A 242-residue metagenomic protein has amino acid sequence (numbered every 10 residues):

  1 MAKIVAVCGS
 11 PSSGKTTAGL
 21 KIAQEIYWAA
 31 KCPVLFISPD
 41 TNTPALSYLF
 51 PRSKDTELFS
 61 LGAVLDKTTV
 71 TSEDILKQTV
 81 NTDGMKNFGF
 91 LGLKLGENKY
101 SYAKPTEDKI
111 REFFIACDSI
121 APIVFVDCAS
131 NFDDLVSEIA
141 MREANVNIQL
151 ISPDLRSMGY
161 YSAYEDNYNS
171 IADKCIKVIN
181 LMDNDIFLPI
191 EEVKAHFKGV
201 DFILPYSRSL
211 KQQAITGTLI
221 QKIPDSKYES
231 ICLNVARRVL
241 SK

Functional and structural regions predicted by a protein language model:
K3-N42, L46: Walker A/P-loop phosphate-binding motif and the immediately C-terminal alpha-helix
V7, I37, G92-L93, F125-D127 (+2 more regions): Conserved beta-strand segments of the P-loop GTPase G domain that flank and frequently precede/overlap
F36-S119, A214: P-loop/Walker-type NTP enzyme "switch/lid" segment
K104-I110, S162-D185, Q221-S226: P-loop/Walker A phosphate-binding loop and immediately adjacent motor/lid segment at beta-alpha junctions
I120-D133: Glycine-rich phosphate-binding loop used to anchor ATP phosphates in small-molecule kinases, encompassing both
L135-D154: Inter-motif core of Ras-like GTPase G domains
L181-D185, I190-I223: Beta-strand-loop-alpha "switch" segments that mediate conformational coupling across diverse proteins
T216-K242: NTP-binding/hydrolysis catalytic cores, primarily Walker-type P-loop NTPases
